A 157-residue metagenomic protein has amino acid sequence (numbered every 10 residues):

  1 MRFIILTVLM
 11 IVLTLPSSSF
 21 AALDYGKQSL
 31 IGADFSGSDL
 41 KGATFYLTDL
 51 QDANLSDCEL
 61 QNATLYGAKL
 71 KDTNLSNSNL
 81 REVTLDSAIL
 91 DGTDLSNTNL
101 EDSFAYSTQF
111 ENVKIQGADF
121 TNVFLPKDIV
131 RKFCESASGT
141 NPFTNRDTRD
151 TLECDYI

Functional and structural regions predicted by a protein language model:
M1-R2: N-terminal hydrophobic targeting signals that begin at the initiator methionine
I5-L6, I11-I157: Tandem repeat scaffolds
